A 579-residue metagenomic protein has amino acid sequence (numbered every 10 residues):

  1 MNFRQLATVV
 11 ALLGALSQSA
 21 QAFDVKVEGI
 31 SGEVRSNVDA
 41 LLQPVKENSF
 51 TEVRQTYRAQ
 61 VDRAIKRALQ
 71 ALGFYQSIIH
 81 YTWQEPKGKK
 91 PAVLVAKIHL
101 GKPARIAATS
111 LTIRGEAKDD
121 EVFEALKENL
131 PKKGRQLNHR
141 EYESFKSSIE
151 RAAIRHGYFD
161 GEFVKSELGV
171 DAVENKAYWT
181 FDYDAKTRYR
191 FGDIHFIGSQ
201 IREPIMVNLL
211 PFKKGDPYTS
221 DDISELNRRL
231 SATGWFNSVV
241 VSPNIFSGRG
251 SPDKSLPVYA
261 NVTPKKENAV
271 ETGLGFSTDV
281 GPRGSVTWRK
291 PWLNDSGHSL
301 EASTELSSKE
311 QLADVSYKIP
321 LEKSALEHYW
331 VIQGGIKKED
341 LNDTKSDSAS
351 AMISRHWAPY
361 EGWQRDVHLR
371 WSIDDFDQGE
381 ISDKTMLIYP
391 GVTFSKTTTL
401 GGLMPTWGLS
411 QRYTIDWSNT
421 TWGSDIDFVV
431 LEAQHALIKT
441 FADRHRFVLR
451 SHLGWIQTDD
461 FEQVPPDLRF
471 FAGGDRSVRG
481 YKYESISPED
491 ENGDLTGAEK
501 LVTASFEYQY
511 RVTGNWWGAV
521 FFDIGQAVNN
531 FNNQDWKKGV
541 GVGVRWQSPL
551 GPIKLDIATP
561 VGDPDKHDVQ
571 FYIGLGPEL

Functional and structural regions predicted by a protein language model:
N2-A20: Gram-negative bacterial Sec-dependent N-terminal signal peptides
A22-E33, Q43-T278, T287, E301-I319: Periplasmic polypeptide-binding modules associated with outer-membrane biogenesis and secretion
I113, F196-Q200, L321, D347-M352 (+5 more regions): Flexible, surface-exposed loop regions and adjacent strand-edge segments of Gram-negative outer-membrane beta-barrel
E116, D120-E121, T219-R412, V478-G480 (+3 more regions): Gram-negative/organellar outer-membrane beta-barrel architecture
F191-G192, P204-M206, V239, V270-T272 (+10 more regions): Extended hydrophobic-aromatic, low-complexity segments
D377-E380, L387-V512, V520-I524, V528-N530 (+1 more regions): C-terminal outer-membrane beta-barrel translocator/porin domains of Gram-negative envelope proteins and their
G525, N529, N533-I553, V561 (+1 more regions): C-terminal structured "cap/appendage" subdomains that terminate the fold
